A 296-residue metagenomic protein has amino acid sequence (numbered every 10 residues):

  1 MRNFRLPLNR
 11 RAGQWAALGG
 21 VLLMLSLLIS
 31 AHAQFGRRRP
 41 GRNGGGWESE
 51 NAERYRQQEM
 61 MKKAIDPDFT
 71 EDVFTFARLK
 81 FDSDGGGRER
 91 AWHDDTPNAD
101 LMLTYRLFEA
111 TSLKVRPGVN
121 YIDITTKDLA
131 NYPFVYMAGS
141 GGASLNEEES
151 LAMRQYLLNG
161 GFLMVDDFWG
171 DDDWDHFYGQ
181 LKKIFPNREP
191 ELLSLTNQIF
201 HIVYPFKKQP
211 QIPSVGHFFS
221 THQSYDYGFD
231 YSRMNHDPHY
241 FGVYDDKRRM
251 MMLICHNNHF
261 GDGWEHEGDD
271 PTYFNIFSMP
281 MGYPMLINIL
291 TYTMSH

Functional and structural regions predicted by a protein language model:
R2-G19: Bacterial N-terminal signal peptides that target proteins for export
A17-L27: Bacterial N-terminal signal peptides
A33-F134, A138-G141, H259-D262, H266-H296: Aromatic-Pro/Gly-enriched surface loop or interdomain linker that acts as a lid/target-recognition segment
R39-R42, G46, N51, R56-Q57 (+4 more regions): An acidic, glycine-rich "communication" segment
D72-F74, A130-V135, L158-L163, R188-E189 (+1 more regions): Loop/turn elements at helix/coil->beta-strand transitions in domains of secreted/extracellular proteins
F76, F134-D175: Short alpha-beta junction capping motif
D100-T104, S150, R154, W174-Y178 (+1 more regions): Extracytoplasmic/secreted envelope proteins and their assembly/folding machinery, especially bacterial periplasmic
L113-D123, V165-G170, R188-T196: Surface-exposed patches in mature extracellular/periplasmic domains of secreted proteins
